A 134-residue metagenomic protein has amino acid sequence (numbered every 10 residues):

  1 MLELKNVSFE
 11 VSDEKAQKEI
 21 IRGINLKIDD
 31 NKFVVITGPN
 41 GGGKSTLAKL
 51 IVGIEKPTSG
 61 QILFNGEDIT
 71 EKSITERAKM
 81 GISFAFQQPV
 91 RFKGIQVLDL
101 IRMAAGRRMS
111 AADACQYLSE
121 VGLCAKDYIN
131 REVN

Functional and structural regions predicted by a protein language model:
V35, A78-Q87: ABC nucleotide-binding domain signature
T37-P39: The feature captures the beta-strand-to-loop junction immediately N-terminal to the Walker
V52: Helix-to-loop junction immediately C-terminal to a conserved catalytic motif
G60-E67, M80: Conserved ABC transporter NBD signature motif
Q88, G94-D113: Q-loop/switch helix immediately C-terminal to the Walker
A111-Y128: Conserved ABC ATPase "signature" region
